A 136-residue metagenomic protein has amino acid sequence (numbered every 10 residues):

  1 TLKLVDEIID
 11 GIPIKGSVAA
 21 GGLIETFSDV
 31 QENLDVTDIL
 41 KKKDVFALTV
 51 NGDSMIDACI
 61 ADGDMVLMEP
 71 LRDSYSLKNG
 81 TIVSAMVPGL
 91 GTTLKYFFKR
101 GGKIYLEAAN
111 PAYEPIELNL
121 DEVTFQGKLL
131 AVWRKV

Functional and structural regions predicted by a protein language model:
T1-D62, D73-S76, L90-T92, K99-K103 (+3 more regions): Short, positionally conserved secondary-structure boundary motifs
G63-M65, T81: Structural motif
G80, T92, P111-Y113: Short beta-strand-initiation
T81-V83, L94-F98: Short beta-strand-centered aromatic/proline hotspots
L106-A108: SH3/SH3-like beta-barrel fold
N110-I116, E122: Flexible, small-/acidic-enriched active-site or ligand-binding loops
